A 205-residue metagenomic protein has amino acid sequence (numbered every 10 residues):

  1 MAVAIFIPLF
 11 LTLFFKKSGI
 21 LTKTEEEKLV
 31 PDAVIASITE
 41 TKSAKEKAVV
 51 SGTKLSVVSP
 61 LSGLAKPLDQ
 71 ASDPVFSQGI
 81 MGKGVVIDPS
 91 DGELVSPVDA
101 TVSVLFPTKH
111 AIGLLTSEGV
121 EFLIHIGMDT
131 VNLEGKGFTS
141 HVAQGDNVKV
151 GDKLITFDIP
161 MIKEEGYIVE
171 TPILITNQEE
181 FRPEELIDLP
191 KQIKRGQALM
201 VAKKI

Functional and structural regions predicted by a protein language model:
V3, L11-I205: Contiguous, well-folded functional domains in the mature portion of proteins
